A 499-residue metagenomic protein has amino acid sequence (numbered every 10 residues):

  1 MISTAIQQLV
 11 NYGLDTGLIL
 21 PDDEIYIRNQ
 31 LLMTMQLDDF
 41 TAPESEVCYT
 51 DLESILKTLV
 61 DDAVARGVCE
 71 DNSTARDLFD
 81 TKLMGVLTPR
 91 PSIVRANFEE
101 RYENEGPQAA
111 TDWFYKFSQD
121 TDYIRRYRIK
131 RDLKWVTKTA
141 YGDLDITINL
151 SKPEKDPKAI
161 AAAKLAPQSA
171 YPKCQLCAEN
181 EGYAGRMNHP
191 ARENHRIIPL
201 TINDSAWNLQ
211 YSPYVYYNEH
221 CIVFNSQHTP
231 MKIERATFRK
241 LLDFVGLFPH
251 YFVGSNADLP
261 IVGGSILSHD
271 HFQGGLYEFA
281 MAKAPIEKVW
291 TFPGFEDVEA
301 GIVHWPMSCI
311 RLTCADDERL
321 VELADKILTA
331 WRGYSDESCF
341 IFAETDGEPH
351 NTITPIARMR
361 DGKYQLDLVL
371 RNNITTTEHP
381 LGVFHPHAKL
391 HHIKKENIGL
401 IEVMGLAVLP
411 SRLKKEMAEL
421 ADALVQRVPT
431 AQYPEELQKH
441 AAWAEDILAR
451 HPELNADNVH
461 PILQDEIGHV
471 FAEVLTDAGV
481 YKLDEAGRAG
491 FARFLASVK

Functional and structural regions predicted by a protein language model:
M1-V223, Q227-P230, H304-P306, L320-A324 (+1 more regions): Active-site microenvironments that recognize anionic phosphate/pyrophosphate groups
Y171, I266-D270, E278, G294-D297 (+3 more regions): Short alpha-helical interface elements
N194-I198, S226-V253: Helical scaffold of the NTase/Pol beta-like nucleotidyltransferase catalytic core
L209, V253, D270-F272: Hydrophobic faces of well-ordered beta-strands that scaffold small-molecule active sites in alpha/beta enzyme cores
E219-N225, G263-F279, V369: Histidine-centered divalent-metal-coordination microenvironment in nucleic-acid enzymes
A236, V245, P249-S265, G274-L328 (+1 more regions): Catalytic or ion-translocation cores adjacent to nucleophile or general acid/base/metal-coordination motifs in diverse
P260-S268, D346-T352: Beta-rich nucleic-acid/ligand-interaction surfaces
